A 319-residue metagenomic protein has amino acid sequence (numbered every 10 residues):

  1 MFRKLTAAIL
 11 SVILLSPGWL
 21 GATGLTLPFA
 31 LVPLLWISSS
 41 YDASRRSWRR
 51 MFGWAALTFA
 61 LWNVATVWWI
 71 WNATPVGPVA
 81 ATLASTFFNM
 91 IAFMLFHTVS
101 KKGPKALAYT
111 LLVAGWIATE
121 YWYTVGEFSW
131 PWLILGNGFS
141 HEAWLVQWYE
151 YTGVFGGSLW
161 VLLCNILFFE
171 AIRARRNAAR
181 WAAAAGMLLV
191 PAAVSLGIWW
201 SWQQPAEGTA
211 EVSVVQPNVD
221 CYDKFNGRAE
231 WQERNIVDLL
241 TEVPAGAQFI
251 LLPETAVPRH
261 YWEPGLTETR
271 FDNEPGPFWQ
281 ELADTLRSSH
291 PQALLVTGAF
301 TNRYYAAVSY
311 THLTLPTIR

Functional and structural regions predicted by a protein language model:
M1-S201: Membrane-embedded alpha-helical bundles of multi-pass enzymes that act on lipidic or dolichyl-linked glycan substrates
W19-L35, W62-A65, Q216-P217, A247-E268: Short, conserved active-site loops that position catalytic residues or coordinate cofactors/metal ions across diverse
P78, G227-A229, P264-T267, S309-Y310: Short, glycine/charged-enriched secondary-structure capping and boundary segments
L188-D223: Hydrophobic alpha-helical transmembrane segments in integral membrane proteins
D220-E233: Acidic/histidine-rich helix-loop elements that form or flank divalent-metal/phosphate-binding sites at the catalytic
R234-N235, Q248-Y305: Membrane-embedded segments
L240-A247: Phosphate/pyrophosphate-binding loops at sites that engage ATP/ADP/AMP, CoA/4′-phosphopantetheine, polyphosphate
T311-T317: Conserved small/polar residues in nucleotide/adenosyl-binding loops
